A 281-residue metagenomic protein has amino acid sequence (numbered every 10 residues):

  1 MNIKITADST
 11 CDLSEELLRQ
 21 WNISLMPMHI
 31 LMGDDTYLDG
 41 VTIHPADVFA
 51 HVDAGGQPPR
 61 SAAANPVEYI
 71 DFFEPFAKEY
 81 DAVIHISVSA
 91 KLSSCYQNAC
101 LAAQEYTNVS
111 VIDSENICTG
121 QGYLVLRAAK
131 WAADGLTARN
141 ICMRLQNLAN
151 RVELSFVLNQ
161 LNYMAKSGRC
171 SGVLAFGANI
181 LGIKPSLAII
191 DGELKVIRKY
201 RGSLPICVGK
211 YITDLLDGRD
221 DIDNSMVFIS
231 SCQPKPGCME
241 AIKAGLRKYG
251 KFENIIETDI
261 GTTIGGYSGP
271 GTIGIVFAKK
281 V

Functional and structural regions predicted by a protein language model:
M1, P59-R60, I86, L161 (+1 more regions): Short, contiguous strand/loop micro-motifs
K4, T10-S24, H29, D35 (+2 more regions): Mixed-charge interfacial surface used for oligomerization/domain docking and macromolecular partner engagement
T36-E105: Class I S-adenosyl-L-methionine
A63, D113-E115: Short beta->alpha junction loops
